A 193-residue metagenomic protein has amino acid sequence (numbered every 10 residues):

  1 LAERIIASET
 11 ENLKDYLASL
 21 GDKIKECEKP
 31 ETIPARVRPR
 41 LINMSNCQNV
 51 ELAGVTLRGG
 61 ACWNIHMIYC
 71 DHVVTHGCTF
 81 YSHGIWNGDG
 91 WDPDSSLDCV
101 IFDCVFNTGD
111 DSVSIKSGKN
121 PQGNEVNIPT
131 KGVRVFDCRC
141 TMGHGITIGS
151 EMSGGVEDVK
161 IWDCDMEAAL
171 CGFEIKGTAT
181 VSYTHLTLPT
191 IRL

Functional and structural regions predicted by a protein language model:
L1-K25, K29-Q48, W63-Y69, P93: Extracellular beta-strand-rich solenoid/capping regions of secreted or surface-exposed proteins that bind or remodel
C27-P30, A53, G59-A61, H72 (+8 more regions): Asp-box/BNR beta-propeller blade signature and adjacent active/binding-site loops in extracellular glycan-interacting
E28-R40, E125-V135, L186: Glycine-rich, flexible loop segments associated with nucleotide phosphate handling
I33-P34, H83, D103, D137: Carbohydrate-interacting regions of secretory-pathway proteins
I42-S45, N49-V50, V55, I68 (+11 more regions): Solenoid scaffold repeats with emphasis on beta-solenoid/beta-helix
A61-M67, G84-G90, D98, F106-K116 (+4 more regions): Short glycine/acidic-rich loop motifs that flank beta-strands on beta-rich extracellular proteins
S150-S153, K176-S182: Glycine-centered low-complexity coil/loop motifs and glycine-rich tracts, especially the flexible linkers
T184-T190: Conserved small/polar residues in nucleotide/adenosyl-binding loops
